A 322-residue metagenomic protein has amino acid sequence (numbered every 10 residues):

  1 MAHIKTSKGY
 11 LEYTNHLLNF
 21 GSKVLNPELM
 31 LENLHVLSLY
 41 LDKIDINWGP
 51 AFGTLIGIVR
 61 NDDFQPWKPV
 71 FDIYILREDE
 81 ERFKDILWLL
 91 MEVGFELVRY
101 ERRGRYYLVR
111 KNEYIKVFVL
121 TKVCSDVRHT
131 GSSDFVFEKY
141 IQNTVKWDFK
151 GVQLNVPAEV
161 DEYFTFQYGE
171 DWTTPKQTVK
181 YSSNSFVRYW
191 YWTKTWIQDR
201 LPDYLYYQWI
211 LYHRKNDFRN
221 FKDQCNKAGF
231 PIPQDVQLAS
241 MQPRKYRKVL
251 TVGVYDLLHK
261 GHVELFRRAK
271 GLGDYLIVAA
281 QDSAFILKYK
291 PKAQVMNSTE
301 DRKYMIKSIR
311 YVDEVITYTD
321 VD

Functional and structural regions predicted by a protein language model:
M1-P27: Juxtamembrane luminal stem/stalk of type II transmembrane Golgi/ER carbohydrate-processing enzymes
N19-D42, L87-N155, E162-Q167, Q177-C225 (+1 more regions): Conserved catalytic core of two-metal-ion nucleotidyltransferases
S38-F71, R77: Active-site nucleotide-donor binding segment shared across nucleotidyl transfer reactions
E80-I86: Short, conserved charged micro-motifs
C225-D322: Nucleotidyltransferase catalytic core that binds NTPs
